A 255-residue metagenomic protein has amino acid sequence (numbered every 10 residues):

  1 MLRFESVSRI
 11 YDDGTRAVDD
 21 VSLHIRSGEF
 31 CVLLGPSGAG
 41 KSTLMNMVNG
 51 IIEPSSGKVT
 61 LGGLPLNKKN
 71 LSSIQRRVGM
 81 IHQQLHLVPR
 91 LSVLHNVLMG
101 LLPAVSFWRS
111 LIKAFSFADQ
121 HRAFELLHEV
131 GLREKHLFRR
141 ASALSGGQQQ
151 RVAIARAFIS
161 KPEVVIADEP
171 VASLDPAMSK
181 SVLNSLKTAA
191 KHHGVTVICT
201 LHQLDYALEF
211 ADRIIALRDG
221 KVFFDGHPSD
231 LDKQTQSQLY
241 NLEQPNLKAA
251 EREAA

Functional and structural regions predicted by a protein language model:
N49: Helix-to-loop junction immediately C-terminal to a conserved catalytic motif
P65-G79, R109-F117, L231: ABC ATPase NBD coupling module
S110-K135: Conserved ABC ATPase "signature" region
R140-L144, Q148: Conserved ABC ATPase signature
K161: Conserved catalytic motifs of ABC-family nucleotide-binding domains
V165-D168: Catalytic Walker B motif of ABC-type/P-loop ATPase nucleotide-binding domains
